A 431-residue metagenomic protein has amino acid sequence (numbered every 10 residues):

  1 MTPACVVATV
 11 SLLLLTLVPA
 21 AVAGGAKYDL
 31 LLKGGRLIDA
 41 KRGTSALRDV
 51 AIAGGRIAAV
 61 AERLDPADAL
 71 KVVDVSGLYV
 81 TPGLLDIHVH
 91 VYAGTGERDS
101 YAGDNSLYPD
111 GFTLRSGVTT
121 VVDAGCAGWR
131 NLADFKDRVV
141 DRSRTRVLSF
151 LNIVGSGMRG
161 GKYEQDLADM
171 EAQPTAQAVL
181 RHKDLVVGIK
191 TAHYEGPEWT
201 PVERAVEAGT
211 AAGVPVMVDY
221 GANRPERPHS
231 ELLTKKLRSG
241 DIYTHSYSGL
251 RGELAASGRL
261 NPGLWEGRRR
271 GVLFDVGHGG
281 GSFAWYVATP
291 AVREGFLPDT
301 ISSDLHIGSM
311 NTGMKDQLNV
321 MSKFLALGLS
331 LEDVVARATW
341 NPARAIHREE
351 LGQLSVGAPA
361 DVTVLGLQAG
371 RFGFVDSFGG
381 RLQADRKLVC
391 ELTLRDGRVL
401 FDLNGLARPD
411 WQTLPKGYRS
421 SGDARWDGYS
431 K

Functional and structural regions predicted by a protein language model:
V7-P19: Bacterial N-terminal signal peptides
G24-L31, L37-G83: Histidine-rich, glycine-flanked metal-binding segment
G35, G55, G77, H88 (+9 more regions): Divalent metal-coordination and catalytic microenvironments
L70, V75-D141: Metal-associated gating/positioning segment near the N- to mid-region
Y108-K136, S143-G161, H182-P197, G213-M217 (+2 more regions): Divalent metal-dependent hydrolysis catalytic cores, especially in the metallo-beta-lactamase
G188-N311: Active-site core of metal-dependent hydrolases
Y286-A369: His/Asp/Glu-enriched, well-ordered alpha-helical/loop segment that forms or immediately abuts the divalent-metal
P359-T413: C-terminal cap of metal-dependent C-N hydrolases
